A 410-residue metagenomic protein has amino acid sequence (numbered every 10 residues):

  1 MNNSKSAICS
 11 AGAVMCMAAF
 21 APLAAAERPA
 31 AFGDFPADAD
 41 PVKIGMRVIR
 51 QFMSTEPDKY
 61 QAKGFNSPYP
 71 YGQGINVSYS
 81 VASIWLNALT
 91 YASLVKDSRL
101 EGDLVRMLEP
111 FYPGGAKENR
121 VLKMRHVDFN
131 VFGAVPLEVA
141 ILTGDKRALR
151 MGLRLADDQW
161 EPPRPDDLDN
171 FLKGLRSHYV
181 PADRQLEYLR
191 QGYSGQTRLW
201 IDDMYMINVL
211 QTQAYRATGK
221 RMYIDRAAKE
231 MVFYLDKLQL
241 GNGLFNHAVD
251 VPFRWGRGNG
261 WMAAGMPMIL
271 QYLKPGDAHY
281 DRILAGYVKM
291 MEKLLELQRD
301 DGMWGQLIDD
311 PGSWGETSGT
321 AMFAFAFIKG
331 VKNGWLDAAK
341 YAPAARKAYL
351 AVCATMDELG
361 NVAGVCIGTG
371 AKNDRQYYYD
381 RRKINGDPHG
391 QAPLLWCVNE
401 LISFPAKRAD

Functional and structural regions predicted by a protein language model:
M1-G12: Bacterial N-terminal signal peptides that target proteins for export
S10-P22: Bacterial N-terminal signal peptides
A24-A26: Boundary at the C-terminal end of the N-terminal hydrophobic targeting segment
P29-A82, L94-E101, P110, G114-G133 (+6 more regions): CBM-like carbohydrate-recognition segments
E101-V105, F111-A248, L359: Extended ligand-binding groove/face enriched in aromatic
R198-Q306, S313-A324, L336-G370, D374 (+2 more regions): Extended ligand-binding clefts on enzyme/binding-domain cores
